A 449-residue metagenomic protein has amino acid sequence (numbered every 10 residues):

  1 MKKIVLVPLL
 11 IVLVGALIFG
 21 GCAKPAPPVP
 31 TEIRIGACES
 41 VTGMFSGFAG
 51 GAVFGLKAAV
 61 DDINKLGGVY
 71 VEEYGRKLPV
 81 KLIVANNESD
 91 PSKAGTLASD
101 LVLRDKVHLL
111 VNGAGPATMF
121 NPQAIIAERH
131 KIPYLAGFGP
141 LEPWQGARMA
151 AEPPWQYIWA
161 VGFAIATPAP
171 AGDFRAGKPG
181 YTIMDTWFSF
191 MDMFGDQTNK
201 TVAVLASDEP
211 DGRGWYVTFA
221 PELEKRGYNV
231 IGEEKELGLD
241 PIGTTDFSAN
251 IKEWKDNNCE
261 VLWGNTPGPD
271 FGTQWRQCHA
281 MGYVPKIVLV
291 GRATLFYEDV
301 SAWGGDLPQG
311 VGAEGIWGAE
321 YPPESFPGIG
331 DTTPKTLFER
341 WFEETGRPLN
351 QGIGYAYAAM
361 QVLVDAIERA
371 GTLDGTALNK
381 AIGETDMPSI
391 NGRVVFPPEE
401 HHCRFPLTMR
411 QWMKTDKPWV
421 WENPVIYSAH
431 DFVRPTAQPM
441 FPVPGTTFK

Functional and structural regions predicted by a protein language model:
M1-R34, K65, G445-K449: Short, low-complexity disordered leader/linker segments with a strong preference for bacterial N-terminal type II
P25-P30, G47-F54, V69-A151, E236-F247 (+2 more regions): Beta-alpha junction/loop-to-helix N-cap segments that form part of ligand/metal-binding clefts
G36-K57, N86-P91, A114-P116, L205-G214 (+2 more regions): Extracytoplasmic "Venus flytrap"
F48-E72, V217-K225: Short, polar/charged alpha-helical segment
K93-T96, L103, P154-M281, F326-T332: Extracellular/periplasmic Venus flytrap/periplasmic-binding protein
L101-A114, I132-F138, T201-A206, N257-G268 (+3 more regions): Periplasmic-binding protein-like
L141, M149, W155, F163-T167 (+2 more regions): Extracellular/periplasmic periplasmic-binding protein-like sensory domains
Q309, G383-K449: Solvent-exposed, acidic/polar segments of extracytosolic/periplasmic ligand-binding ectodomains
